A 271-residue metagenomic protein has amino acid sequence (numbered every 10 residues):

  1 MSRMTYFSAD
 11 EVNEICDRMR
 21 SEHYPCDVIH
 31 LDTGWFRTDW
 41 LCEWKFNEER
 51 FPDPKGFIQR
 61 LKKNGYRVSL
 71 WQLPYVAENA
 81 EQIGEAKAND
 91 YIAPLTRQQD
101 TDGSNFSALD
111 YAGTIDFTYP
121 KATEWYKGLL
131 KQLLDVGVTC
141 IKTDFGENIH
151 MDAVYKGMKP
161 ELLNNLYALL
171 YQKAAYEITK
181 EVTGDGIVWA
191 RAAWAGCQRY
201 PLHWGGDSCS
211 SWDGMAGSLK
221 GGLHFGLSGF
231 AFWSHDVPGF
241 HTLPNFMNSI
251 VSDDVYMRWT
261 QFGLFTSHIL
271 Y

Functional and structural regions predicted by a protein language model:
M1-Y271: Catalytic-domain carbohydrate-binding cleft regions of carbohydrate-active enzymes
